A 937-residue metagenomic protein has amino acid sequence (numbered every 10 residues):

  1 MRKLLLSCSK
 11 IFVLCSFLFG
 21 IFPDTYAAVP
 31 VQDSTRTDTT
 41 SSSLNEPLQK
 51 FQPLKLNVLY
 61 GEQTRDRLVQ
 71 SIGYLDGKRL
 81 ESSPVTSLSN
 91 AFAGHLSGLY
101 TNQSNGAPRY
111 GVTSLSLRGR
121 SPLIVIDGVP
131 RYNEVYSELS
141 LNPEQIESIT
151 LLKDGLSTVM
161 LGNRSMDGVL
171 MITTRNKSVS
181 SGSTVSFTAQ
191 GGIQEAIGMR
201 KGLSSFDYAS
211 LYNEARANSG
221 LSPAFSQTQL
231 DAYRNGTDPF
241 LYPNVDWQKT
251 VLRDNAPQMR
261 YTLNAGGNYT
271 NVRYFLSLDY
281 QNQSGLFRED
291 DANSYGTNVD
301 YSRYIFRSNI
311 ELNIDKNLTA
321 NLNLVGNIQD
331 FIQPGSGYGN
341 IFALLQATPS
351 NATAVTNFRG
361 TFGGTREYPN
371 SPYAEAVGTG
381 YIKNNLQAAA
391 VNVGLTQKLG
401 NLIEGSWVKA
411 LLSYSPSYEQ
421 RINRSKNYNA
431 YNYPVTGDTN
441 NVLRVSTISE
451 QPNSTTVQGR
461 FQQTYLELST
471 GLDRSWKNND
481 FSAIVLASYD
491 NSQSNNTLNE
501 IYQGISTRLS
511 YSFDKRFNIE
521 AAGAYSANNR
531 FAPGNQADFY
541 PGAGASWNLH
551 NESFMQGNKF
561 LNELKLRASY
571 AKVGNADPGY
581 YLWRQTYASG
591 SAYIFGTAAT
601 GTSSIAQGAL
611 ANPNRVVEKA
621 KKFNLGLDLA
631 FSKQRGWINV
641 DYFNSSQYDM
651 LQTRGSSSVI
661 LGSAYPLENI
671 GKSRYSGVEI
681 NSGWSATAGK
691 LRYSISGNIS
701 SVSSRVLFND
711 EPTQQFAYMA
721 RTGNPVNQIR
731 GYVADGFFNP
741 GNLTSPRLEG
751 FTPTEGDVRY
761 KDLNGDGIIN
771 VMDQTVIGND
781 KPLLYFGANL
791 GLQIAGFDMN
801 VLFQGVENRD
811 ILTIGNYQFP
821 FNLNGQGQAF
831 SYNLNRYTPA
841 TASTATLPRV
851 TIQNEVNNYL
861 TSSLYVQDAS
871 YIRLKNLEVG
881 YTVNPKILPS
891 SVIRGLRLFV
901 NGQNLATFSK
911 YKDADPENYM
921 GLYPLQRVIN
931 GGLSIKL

Functional and structural regions predicted by a protein language model:
R2-C8, L14-F17, F22-S114, R118-R131 (+12 more regions): Membrane-proximal, glycine/serine-rich, low-complexity loop/turn segments characteristic of large bacterial
Q194-G198, E419-N429: Short, solvent-exposed beta-strand-terminating loops
A224, T348-F358, A374, P753 (+1 more regions): Extracytoplasmic gating/loop element in the C-terminal half of outer-membrane beta-barrel translocons and assembly
N309-L318, N323-I328, P334-G337, L345-T348 (+6 more regions): Extracellular/periplasmic, surface-exposed regions of secreted and cell-surface proteins
Q652-S656, I769, Y817: Conserved active-site-proximal loop/helix segments of enzymes involved in bacterial cell-wall and related
Y665-R674, T713-Y732, V771-M772, V776-G791 (+3 more regions): C-terminal extracellular loops and terminal segments of Gram-negative outer membrane beta-barrel proteins
R759-L763: Calcium-binding motifs, dominated by EF-hand helix-loop-helix domains
D766: Acidic carboxylate motifs that coordinate Ca2+ or other divalent cations, activating on Asp/Glu
